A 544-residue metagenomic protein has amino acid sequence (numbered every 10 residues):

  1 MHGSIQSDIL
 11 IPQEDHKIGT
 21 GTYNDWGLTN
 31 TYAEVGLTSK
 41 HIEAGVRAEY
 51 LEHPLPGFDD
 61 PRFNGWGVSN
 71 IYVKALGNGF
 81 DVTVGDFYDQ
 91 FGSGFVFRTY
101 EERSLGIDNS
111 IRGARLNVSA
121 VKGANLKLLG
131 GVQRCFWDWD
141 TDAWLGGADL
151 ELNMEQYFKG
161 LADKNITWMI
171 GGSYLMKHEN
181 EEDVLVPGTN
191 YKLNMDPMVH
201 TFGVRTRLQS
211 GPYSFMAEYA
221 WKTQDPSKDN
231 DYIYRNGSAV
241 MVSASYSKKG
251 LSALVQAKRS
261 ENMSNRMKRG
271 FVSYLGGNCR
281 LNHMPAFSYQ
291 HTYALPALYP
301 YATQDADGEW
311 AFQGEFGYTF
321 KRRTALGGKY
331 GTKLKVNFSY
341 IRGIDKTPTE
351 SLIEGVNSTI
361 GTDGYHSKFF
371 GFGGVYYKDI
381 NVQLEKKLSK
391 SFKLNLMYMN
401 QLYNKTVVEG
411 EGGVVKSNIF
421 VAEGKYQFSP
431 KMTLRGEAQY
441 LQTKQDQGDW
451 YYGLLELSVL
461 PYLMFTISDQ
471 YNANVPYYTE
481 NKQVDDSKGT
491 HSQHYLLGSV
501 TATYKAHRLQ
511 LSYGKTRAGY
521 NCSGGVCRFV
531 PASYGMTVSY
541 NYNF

Functional and structural regions predicted by a protein language model:
M1-D89, F95-F97, S110-L129, T141-K159 (+18 more regions): Beta-barrel outer-membrane channel/assembly domains of diderm bacteria
Q6, L161-N165, I170, Y174 (+2 more regions): Exposed, low-structure sequence patches enriched in small/polar residues
L55-D59, C135-W139, P226-N230, T443: A generic structural signal for short coil/turn motifs at secondary-structure boundaries
G92-S93, F136-W137, M263-N265: Short catalytic/ligand-binding loop motif for oxyanion handling, primarily in non-cytosolic enzymes, centered on
F95-F97, E182-V186, R266-K268: Short acidic, glycine/serine/threonine-rich loops at helix termini
T99, G106: Residues lining hydrophobic/aromatic ligand-binding pockets adjacent to catalytic sites
S104, D138, L193-N194, D231-Y232: Alpha-helix capping and helix-loop boundary segments enriched in small/acidic/polar residues
V132: Acidic, Mg2+-coordinating catalytic module of metal-dependent nucleases/exonucleases that use a two-metal-ion mechanism
